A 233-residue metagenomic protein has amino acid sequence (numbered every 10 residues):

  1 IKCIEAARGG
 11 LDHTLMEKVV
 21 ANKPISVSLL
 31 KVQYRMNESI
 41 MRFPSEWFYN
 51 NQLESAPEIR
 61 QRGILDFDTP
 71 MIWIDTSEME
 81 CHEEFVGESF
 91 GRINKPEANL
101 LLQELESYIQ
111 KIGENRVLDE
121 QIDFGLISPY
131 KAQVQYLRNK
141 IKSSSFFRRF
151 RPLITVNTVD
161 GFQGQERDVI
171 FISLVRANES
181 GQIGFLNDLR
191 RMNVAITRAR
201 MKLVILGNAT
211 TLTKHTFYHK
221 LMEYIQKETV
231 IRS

Functional and structural regions predicted by a protein language model:
I1-S233: Conserved helicase motor core of SF1/SF2 NTP-dependent helicases
